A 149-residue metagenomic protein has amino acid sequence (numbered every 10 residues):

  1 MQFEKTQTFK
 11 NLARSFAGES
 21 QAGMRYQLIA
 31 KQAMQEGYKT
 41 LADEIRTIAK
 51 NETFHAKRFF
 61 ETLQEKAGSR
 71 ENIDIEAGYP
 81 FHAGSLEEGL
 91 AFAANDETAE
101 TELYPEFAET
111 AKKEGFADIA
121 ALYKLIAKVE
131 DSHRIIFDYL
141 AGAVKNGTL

Functional and structural regions predicted by a protein language model:
M1-L149: Non-heme di-metal
